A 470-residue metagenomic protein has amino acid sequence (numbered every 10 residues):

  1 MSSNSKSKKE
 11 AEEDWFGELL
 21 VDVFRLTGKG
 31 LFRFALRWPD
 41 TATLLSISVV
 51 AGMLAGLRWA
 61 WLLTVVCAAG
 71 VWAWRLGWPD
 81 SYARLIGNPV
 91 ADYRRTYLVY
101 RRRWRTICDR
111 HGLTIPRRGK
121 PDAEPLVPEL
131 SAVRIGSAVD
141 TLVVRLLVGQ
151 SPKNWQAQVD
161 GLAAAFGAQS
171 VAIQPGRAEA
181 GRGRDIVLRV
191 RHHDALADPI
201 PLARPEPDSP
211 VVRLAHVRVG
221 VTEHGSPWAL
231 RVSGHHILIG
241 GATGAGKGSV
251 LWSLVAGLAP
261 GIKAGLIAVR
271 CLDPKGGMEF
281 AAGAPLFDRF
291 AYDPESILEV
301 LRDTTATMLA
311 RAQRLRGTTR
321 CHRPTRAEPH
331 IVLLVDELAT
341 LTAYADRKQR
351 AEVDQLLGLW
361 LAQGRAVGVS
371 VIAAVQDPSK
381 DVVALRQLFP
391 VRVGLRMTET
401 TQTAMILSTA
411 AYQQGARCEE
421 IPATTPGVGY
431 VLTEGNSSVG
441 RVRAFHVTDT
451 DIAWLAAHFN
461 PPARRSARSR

Functional and structural regions predicted by a protein language model:
S2-N4, R101, T114-E124, S137 (+3 more regions): Phosphate-binding P-loop/Walker A region and its immediate neighborhood
S3-P89, P205-G317, E328-A404, A411-G415 (+1 more regions): P-loop NTPase catalytic phosphate-binding loop
Y82-V127: N-proximal, solvent-exposed amphipathic alpha-helical segments enriched in charged/polar residues
R117-T141, P329-H330: Short edge beta-strands and adjacent turn/loop segments
L146-N154, P227, C321-R326, S379 (+1 more regions): Short acidic, glycine/proline-enriched loop segments that cap or flank alpha-helices
Q158-V159, Q174-P175, P201-A203, Q376 (+3 more regions): Short beta-alpha junctions and helix-cap segments that line functional grooves
R177-V190, T319-H330, Q376-P378: Glycine/charge-rich, flexible interdomain linkers and switch-proximal surface loops that mediate coupling
Y412-V428: Conserved C-terminal "switch" segment of AAA+ ATPases
